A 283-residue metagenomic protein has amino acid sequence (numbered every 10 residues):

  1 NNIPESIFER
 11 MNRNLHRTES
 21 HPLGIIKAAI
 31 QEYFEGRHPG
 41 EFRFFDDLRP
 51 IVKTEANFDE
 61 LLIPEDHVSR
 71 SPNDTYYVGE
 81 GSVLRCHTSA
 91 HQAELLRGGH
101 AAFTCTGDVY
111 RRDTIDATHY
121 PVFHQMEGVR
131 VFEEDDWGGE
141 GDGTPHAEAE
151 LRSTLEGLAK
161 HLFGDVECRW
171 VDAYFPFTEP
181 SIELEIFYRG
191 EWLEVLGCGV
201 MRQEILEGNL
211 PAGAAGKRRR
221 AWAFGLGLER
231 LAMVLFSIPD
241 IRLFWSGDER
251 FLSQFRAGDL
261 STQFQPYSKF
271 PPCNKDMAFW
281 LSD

Functional and structural regions predicted by a protein language model:
N1-D283: TRNA-recognition modules of translation machinery and tRNA-sensing kinases, especially anticodon-binding
